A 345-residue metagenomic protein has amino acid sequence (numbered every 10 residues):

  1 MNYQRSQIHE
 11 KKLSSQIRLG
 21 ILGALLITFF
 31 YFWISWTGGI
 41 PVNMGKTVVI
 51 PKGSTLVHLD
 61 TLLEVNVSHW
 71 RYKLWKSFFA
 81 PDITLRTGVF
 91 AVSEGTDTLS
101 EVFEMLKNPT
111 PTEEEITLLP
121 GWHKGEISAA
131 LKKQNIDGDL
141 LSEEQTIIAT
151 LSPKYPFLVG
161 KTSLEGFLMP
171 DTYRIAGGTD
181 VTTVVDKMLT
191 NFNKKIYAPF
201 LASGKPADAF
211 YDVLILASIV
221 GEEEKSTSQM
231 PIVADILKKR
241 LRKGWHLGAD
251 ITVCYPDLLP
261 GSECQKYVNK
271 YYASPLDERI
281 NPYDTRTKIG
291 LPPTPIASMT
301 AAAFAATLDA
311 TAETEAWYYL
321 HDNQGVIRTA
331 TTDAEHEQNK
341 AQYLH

Functional and structural regions predicted by a protein language model:
N2-D257, P295-A302, A306-T314, H321-H345: Conserved catalytic or metal-liganding residues and their short signature motifs at active sites of enzymes
V213-L214, N281-R286, Y319: Short acidic (Asp/Glu) and glycine-rich catalytic loops that position anionic groups and cofactors
W245-I296: Conserved SxxK-family serine transpeptidase/carboxypeptidase catalytic domain of penicillin-binding proteins
Y271-N281, F304-A316: Short glycine/proline-rich, acidic loop/turn segments that cap or connect secondary-structure elements
